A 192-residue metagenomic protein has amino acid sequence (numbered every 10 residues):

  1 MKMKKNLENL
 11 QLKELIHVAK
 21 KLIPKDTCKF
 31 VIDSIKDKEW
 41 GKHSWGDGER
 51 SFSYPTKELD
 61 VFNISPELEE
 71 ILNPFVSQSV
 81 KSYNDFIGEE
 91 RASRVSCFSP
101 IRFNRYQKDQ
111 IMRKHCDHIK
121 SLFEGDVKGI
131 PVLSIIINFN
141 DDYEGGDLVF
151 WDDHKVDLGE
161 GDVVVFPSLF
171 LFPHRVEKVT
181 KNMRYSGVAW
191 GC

Functional and structural regions predicted by a protein language model:
K2-F98, R102: Non-heme Fe(II)/2-oxoglutarate
E14-I16, F98-I101, D109-I111, I130-I136 (+2 more regions): Extracellular structured ligand-interaction cores
E39-K42, K108, N140-Y143: Proline-centered turn/helix-capping motifs that create local helix->coil transitions or kinks
F103-K128: Conserved short histidine dyad/triad with adjacent acidic residue
V127, P131, D142-C192: Catalytic core of Fe(II)/2-oxoglutarate
